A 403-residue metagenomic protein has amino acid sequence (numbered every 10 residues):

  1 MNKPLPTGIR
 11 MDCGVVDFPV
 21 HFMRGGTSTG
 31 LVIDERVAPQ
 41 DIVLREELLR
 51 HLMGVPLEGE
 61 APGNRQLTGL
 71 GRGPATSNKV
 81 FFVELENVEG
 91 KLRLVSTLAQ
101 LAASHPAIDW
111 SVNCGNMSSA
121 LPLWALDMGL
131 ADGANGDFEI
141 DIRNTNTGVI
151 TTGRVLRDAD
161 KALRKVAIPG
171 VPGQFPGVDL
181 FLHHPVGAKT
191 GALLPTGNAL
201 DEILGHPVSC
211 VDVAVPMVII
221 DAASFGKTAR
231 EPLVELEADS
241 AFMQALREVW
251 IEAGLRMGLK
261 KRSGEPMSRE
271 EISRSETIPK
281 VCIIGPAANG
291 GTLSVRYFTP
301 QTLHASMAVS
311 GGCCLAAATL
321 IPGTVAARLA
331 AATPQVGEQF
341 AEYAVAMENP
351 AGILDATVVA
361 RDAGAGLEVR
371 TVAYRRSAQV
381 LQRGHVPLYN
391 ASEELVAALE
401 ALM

Functional and structural regions predicted by a protein language model:
N2-M403: A glycine-rich beta-to-alpha transition motif near the start of alpha/beta enzyme domains, typified by
